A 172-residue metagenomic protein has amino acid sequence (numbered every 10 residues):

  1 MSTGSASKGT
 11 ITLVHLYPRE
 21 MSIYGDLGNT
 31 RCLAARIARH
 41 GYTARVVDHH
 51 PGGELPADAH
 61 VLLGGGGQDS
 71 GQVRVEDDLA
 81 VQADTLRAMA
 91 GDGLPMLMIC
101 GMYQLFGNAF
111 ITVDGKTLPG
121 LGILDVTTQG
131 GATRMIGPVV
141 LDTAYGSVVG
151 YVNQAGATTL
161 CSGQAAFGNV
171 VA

Functional and structural regions predicted by a protein language model:
M1-G91: N-terminal beta1-alpha1 cap of cysteine-dependent amidohydrolase-like domains
M1-I11, G131-A172: Amide-donor transfer/coupling interface in amidating biosynthetic enzymes
L16-P18, H49-P51, G65-G67, I99-M102 (+3 more regions): Fold-independent oxyanion-binding glycine-rich loops and adjacent beta-strand/coil segments at enzyme active sites
E20-L27, D58-H60, C100, F110-K116 (+1 more regions): A broad, low-specificity signal for short, low-complexity segments enriched in glycine/proline and polar/charged
Y24, A57, V73, G107 (+2 more regions): Generic domain-boundary/flexible-linker signal
A44, H60-V61, P95, L121-G122 (+1 more regions): Structural motif
D69-S147: Cysteine-nucleophile active-site neighborhood
